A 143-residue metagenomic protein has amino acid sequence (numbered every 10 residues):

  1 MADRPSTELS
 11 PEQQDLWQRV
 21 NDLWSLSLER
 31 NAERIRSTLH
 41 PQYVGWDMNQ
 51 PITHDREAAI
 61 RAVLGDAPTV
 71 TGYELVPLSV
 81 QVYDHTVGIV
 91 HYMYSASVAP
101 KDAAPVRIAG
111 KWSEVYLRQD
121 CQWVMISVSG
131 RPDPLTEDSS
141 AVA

Functional and structural regions predicted by a protein language model:
A2-S37, V44-A143: A beta-strand edge to alpha-helix "cap/lid" segment located at domain peripheries
